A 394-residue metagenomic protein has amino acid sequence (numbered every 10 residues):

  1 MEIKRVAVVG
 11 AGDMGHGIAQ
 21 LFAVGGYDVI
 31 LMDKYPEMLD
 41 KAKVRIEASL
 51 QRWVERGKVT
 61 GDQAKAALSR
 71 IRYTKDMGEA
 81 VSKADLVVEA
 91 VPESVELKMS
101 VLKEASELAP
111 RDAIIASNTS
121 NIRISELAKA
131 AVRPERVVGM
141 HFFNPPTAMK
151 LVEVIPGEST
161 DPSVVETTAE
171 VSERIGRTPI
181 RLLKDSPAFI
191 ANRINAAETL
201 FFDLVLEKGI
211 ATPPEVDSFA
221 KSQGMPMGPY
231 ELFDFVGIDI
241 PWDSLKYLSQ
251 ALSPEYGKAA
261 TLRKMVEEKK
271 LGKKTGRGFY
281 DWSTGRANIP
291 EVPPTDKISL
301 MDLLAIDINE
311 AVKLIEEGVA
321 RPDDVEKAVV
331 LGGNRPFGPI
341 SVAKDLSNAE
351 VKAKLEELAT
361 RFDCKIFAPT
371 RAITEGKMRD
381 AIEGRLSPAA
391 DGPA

Functional and structural regions predicted by a protein language model:
M1-A394: N-terminal glycine-rich phosphate-binding loop for ADP-containing cofactors
